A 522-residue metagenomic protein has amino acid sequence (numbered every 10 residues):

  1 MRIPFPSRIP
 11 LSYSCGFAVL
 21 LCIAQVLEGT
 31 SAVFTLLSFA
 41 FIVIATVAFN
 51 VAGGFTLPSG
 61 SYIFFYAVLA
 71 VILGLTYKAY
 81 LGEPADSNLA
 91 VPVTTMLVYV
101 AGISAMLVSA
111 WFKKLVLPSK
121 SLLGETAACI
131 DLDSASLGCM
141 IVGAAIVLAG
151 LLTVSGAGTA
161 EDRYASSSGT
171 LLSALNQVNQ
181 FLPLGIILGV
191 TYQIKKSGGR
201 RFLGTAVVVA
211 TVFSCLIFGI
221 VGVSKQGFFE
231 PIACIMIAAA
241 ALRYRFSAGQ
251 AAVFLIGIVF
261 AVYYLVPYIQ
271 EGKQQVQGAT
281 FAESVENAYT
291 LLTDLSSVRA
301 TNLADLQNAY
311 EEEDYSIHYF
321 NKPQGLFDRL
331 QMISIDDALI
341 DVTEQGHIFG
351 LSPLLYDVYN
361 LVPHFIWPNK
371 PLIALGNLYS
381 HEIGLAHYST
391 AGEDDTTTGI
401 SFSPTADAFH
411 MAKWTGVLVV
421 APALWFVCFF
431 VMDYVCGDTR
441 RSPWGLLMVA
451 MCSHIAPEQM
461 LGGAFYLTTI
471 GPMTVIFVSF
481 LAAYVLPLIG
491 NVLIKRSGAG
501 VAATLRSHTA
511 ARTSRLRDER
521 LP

Functional and structural regions predicted by a protein language model:
M1-D133, I235-A240, Y244-A261, L467-P522: N-terminal "leader" segments that precede or initiate the main folded domain
S14-E28, Y80-S87, G156-A174, T396-T405: Juxtamembrane membrane-water interface segments that cap and precede transmembrane helices
G16-I23, F65-K78, A144-L152, A210-G219 (+2 more regions): Aromatic-anchored segments of alpha-helical transmembrane domains
L27-G29, E83-A85, I217-K225, M460-Y466: Membrane-interface helix caps and helix-loop-helix hairpins in membrane proteins
A32, K113-Q277: Membrane-embedded catalytic interface detector for glycan/lipid assembly enzymes
I220, S389-D518, P522: Hydrophobic alpha-helical segments
L255-L372: Aromatic-rich transmembrane-lumenal/periplasmic boundary elements in polytopic membrane proteins
V342-A412: Long extracytoplasmic/lumenal interhelical loops at the membrane interface of multi-pass membrane proteins
